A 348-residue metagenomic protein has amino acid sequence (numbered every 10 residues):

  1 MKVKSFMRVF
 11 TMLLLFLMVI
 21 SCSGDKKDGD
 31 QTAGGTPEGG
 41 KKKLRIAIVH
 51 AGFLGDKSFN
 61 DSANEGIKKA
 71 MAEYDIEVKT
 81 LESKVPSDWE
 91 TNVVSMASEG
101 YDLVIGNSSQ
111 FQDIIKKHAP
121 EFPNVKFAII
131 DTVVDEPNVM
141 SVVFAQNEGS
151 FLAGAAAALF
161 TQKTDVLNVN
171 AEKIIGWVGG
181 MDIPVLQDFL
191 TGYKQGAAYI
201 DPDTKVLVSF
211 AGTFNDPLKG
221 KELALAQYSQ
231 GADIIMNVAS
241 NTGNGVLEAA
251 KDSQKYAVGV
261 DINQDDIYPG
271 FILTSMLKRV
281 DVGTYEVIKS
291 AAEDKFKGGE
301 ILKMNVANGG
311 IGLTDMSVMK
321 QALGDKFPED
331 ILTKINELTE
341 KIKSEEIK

Functional and structural regions predicted by a protein language model:
M1-F10: Bacterial N-terminal signal peptides that target proteins for export
T11-F16: Hydrophobic helical h-region of N-terminal Sec-dependent signal peptides in bacterial secretory/periplasmic proteins
M18-S21: C-terminal motif of bacterial Sec signal peptides marking the signal peptidase cleavage site
K26-K348: A residue-level marker of the well-folded mature domains of exported/periplasmic proteins
